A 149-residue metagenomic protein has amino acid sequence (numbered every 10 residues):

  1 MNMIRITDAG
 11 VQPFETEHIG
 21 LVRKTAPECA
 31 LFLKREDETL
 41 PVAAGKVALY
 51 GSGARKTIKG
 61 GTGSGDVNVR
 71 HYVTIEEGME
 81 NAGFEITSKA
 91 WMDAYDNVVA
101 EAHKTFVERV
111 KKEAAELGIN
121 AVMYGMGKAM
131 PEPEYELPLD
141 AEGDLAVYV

Functional and structural regions predicted by a protein language model:
M1-V149: C-terminal non-catalytic regions of proteins with extracellular/luminal or membrane-system context
